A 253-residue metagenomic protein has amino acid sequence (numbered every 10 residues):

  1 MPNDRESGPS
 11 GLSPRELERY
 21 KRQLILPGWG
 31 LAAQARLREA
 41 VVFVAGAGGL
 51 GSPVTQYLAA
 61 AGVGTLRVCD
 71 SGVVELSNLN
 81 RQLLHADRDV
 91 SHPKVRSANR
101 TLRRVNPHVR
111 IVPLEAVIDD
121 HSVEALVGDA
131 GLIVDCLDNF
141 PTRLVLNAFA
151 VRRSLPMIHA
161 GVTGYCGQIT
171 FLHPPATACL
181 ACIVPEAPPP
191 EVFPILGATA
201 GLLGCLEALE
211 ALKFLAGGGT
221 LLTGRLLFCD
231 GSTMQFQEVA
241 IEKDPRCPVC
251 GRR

Functional and structural regions predicted by a protein language model:
M1-R253: Adenine nucleotide-associated cytosolic modules
